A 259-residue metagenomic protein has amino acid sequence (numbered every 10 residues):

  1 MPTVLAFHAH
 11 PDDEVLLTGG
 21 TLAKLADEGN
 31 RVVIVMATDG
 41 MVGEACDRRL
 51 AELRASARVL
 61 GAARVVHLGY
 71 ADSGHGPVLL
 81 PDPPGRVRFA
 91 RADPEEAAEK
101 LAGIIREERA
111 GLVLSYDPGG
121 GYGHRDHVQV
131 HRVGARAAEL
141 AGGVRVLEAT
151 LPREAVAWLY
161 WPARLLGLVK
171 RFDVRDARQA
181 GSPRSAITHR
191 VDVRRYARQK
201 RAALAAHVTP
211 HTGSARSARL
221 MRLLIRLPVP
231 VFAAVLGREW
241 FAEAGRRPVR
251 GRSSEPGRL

Functional and structural regions predicted by a protein language model:
M1-L5, L80-P81, V87, R91-L259: Metal-dependent de-N-acetylase/amidase catalytic core
M1-R109, R136, A242-G245: Active-site rim/loop-helix segments in enzyme catalytic domains that contact anionic ligands
